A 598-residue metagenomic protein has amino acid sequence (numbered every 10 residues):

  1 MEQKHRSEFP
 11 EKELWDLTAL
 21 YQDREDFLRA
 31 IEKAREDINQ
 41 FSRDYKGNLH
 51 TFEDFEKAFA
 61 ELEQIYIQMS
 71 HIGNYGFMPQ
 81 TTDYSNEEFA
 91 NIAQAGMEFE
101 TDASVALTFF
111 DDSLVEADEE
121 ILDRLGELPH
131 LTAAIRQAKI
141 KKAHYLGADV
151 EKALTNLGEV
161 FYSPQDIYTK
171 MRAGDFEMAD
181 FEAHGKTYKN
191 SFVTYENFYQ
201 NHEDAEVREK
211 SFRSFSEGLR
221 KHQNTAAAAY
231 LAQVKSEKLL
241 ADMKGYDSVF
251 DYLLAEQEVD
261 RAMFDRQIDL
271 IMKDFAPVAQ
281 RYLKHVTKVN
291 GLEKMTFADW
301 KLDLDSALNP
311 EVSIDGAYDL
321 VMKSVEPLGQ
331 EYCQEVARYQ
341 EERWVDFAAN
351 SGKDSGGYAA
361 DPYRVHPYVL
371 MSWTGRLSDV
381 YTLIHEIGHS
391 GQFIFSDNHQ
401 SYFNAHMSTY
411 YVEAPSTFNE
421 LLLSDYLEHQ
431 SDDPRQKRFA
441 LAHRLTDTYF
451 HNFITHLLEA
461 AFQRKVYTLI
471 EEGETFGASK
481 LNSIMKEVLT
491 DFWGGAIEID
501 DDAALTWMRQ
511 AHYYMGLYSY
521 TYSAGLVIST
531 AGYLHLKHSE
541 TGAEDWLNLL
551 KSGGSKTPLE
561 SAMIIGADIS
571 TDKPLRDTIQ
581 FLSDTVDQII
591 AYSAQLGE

Functional and structural regions predicted by a protein language model:
M1-S306, Y318, Y592-E598: A well-structured
E8-E11, Q22, F110, L114-V115 (+11 more regions): C-terminal, non-catalytic "cap/extension" segments appended to globular domains
G245, T374-I394, S416, L421 (+2 more regions): Active-site recognition of the HExxH zinc-binding catalytic motif
K288-P327, C333, Q392, F439-L441 (+3 more regions): Long, K/E/R/D-enriched contiguous segments that form extended
A307-V312, V345-V365: Catalytic zinc-binding patch centered on the HExxH motif and its immediate surroundings that defines zinc-dependent
N309-I314, P362-I384: Short pre-active-site segment immediately N-terminal to the catalytic Zn-binding motif
K323-Q334, A360, H389, F393-S401 (+1 more regions): Conserved helix-loop functional segments at active or binding sites
M407-Q436, L445-D447, H451, G525: Post-HExxH zinc-binding segment in Zn-dependent metallohydrolases
